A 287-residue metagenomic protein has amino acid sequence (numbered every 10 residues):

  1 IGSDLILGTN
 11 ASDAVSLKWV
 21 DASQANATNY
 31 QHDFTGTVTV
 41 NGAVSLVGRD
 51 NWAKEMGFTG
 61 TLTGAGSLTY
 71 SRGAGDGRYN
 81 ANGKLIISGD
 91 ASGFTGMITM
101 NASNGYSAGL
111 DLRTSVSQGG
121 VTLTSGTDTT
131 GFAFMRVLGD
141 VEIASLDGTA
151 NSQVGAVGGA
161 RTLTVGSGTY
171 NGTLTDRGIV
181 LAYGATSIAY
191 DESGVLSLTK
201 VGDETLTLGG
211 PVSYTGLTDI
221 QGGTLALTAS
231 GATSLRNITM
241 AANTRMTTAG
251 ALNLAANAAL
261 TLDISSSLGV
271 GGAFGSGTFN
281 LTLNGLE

Functional and structural regions predicted by a protein language model:
I1, F34-D128, D147-T233, F274-G275 (+1 more regions): Extracellular repeat-rich scaffold modules on cell surfaces
L5, F132-M135, L146, I238: Hydrophobic alpha-helical packing residues
L7-D33, V38-T39, D50, A156 (+3 more regions): Self-maturation zones of extracellular/virion spikes and adhesins
T9-A14, D21-Q24, R72, A102 (+2 more regions): Trimeric beta-solenoid/beta-helix "fiber body" segments of extracellular/virion adhesins and depolymerases
Y30, K54-E55, G139: Extracytoplasmic/secreted proteins and extracellular or luminal domains
E142, L146-G148, M240-A241: Short, surface-exposed alpha-helix to beta-strand junction/turn motifs within ectodomains of secreted and cell-envelope
G159-G166, S197-L198, A226-E287: Extracellular beta-strand/loop-rich repeat segments of large surface/secreted proteins
